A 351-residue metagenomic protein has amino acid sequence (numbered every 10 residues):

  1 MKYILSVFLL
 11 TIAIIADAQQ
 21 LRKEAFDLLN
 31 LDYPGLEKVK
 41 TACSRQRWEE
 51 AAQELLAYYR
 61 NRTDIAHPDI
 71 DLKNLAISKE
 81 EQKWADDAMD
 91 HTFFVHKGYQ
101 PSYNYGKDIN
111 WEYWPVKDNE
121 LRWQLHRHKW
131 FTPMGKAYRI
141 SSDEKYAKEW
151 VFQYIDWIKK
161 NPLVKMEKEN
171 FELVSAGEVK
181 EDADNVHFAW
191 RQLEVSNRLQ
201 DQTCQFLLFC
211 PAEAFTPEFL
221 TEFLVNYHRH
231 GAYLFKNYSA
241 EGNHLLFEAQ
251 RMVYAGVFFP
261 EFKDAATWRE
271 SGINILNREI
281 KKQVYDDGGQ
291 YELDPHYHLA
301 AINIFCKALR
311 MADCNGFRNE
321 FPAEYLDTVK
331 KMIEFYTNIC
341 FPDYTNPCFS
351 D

Functional and structural regions predicted by a protein language model:
M1-Q20: Bacterial Sec-dependent N-terminal signal peptides
T11, K38-T41, G316: Charged, low-complexity surface segments at secondary-structure and domain boundaries
Q19-F94: Extreme N-terminal leader/anchor segments
D87-Y103, W114, D118: Acidic, low-complexity proline/glycine-rich segments
Y103-K107, W111-E112, K117-I333, T337-C340: Aromatic-lined, polymer-binding surfaces characteristic of secreted/periplasmic polysaccharide-degrading enzymes
C340-D351: Acidic Ser/Thr-enriched surface turn/capping motif at secondary-structure junctions
